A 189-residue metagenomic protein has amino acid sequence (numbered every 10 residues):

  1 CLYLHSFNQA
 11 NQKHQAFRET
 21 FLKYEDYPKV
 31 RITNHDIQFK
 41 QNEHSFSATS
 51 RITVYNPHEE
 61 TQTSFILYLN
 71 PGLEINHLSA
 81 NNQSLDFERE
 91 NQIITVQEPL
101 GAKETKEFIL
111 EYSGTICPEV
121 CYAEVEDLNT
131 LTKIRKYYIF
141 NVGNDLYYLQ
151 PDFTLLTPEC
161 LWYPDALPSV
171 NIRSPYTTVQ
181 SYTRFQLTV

Functional and structural regions predicted by a protein language model:
C1-F46, I172-V179: N-terminal, polar/Ser/Thr-rich
Y3-F7, N11, Y112-V189: Extended, low-hydrophobicity, Ser/Thr/Pro/Gly-biased non-transmembrane segments
N34, S45-R51, Q62-S64, T105-I109 (+1 more regions): Intrinsic-disorder/low-complexity, polar/charged segments enriched in Ser/Thr/Lys/Arg/Asp/Glu/Gln
S50, P57, P99-G101, T105 (+2 more regions): Zn2+-dependent metallopeptidase catalytic core
I52-G72, V170-V189: Surface-exposed beta-strand/loop patches in extracellular or lumenal glycoproteins
Q62, G72-K133, R173-T177: A surface-exposed beta-strand-loop module
Q62-L67, E90, T157, W162-Y163: Intrinsically disordered, low-complexity N-terminal segments that are enriched in acidic
